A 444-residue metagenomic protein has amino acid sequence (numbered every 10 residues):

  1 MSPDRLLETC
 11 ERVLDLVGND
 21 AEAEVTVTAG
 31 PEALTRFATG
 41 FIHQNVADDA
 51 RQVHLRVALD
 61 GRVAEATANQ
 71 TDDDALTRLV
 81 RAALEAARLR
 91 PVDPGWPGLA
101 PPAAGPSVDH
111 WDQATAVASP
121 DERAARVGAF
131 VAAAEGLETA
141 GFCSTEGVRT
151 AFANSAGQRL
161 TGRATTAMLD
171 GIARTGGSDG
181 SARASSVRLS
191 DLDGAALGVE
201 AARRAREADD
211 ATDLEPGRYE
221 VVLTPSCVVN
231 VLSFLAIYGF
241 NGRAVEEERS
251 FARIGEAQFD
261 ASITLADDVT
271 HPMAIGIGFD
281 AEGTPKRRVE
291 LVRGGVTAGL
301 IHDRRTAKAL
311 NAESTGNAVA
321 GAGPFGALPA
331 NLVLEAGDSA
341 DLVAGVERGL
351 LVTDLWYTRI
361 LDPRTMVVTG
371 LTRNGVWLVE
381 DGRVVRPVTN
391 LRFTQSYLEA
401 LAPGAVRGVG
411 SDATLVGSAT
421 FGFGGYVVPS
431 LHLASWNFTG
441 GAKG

Functional and structural regions predicted by a protein language model:
M1-I277, T284-R287, R293-V296, E380-R383 (+2 more regions): Active-site bordering "gate/hinge" segments that shape substrate access to catalytic or cofactor-binding pockets
R253-G444: Dual-mode signal for accessory low-complexity, basic/Gly-rich regions
